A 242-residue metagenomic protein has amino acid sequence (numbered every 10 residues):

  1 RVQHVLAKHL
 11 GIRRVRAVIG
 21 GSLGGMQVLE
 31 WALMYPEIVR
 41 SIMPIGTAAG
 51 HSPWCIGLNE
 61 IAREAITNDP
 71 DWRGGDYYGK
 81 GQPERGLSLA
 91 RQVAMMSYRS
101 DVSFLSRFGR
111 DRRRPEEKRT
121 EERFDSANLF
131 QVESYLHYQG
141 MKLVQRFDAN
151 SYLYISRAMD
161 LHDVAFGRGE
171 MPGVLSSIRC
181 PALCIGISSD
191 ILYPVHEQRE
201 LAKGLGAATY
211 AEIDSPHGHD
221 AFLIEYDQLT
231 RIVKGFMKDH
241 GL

Functional and structural regions predicted by a protein language model:
R1-A17, M26-L29, P36: Conserved acidic catalytic loop of the alpha/beta-hydrolase fold
A17-S22, I187: Conserved alpha/beta-hydrolase "nucleophile elbow" surrounding the catalytic nucleophile
P44-K142: Alpha/beta-hydrolase-fold enzymes
Y138-Q139, Y154-V174: Active-site nucleophile elbow and catalytic-triad environment of alpha/beta-hydrolase enzymes
G167-M171, C180, I191-K203: Short alpha-helix in the alpha/beta-hydrolase fold that links the catalytic acid
I178, C184-G186: Short beta-strand/loop motif that positions the catalytic acidic residue of the alpha/beta-hydrolase fold
R199-A202, A207-L242: Catalytic active-site module of serine/aspartate enzymes centered on a nucleophile-bearing elbow/loop
